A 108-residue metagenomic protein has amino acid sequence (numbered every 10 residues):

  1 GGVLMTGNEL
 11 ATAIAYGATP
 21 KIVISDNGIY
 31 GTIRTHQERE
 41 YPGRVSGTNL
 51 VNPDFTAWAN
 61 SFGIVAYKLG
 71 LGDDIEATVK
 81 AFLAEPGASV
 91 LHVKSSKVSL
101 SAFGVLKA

Functional and structural regions predicted by a protein language model:
G1-A108: Thiamine diphosphate
